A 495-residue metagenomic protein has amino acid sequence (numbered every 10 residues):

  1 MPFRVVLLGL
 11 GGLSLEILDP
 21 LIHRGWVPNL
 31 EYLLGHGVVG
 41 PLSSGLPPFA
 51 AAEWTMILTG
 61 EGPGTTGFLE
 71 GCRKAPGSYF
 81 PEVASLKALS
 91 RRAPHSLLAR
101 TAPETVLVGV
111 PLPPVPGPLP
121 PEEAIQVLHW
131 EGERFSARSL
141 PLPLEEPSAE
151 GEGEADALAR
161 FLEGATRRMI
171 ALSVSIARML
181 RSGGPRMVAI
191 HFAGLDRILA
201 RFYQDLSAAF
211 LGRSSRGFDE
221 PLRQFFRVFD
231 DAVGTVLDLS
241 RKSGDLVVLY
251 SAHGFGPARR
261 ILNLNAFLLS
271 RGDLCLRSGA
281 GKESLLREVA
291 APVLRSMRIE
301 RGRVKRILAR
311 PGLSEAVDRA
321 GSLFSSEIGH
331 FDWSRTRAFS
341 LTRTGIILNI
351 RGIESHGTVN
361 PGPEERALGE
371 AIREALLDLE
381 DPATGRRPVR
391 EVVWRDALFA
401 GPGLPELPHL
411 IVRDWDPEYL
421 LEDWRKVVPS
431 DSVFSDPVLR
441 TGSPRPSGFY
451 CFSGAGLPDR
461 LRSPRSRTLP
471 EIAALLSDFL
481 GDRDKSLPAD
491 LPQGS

Functional and structural regions predicted by a protein language model:
P2-L18, L33, I57, L98 (+7 more regions): Beta-strand elements within well-structured catalytic alpha/beta cores of enzymes that handle phosphate/sulfate esters
P2-R4, G12-E145, L286, V293-L308 (+1 more regions): Active-site nucleophile/metal-coordination loop of metallo-enzymes that catalyze phosphate/sulfate and related
E31-Y32, H95-A99, K305, N360-T384 (+2 more regions): Non-catalytic, well-ordered alpha-helical segments in soluble enzyme domains
F49, G71-L97, V108, V115-P120 (+3 more regions): Secreted, luminal/periplasmic, and some membrane-associated catalytic domains that remodel anionic oxygen-ester
L58, G117-R134, R201-L211, R259-R271: Aromatic- and acidic-residue-enriched segments that line the glycan-binding/catalytic groove of carbohydrate-active
L128-T166, L199: Long, well-ordered, tryptophan-enriched scaffold segments
L162-G184, V188, I198, Y203-L249 (+1 more regions): A long, amphipathic alpha-helix that forms part of the scaffold/cap immediately adjacent to metal-dependent active
R413-I472: Low-complexity, glycine/alanine/valine/leucine- and proline-rich hydrophobic stretches
